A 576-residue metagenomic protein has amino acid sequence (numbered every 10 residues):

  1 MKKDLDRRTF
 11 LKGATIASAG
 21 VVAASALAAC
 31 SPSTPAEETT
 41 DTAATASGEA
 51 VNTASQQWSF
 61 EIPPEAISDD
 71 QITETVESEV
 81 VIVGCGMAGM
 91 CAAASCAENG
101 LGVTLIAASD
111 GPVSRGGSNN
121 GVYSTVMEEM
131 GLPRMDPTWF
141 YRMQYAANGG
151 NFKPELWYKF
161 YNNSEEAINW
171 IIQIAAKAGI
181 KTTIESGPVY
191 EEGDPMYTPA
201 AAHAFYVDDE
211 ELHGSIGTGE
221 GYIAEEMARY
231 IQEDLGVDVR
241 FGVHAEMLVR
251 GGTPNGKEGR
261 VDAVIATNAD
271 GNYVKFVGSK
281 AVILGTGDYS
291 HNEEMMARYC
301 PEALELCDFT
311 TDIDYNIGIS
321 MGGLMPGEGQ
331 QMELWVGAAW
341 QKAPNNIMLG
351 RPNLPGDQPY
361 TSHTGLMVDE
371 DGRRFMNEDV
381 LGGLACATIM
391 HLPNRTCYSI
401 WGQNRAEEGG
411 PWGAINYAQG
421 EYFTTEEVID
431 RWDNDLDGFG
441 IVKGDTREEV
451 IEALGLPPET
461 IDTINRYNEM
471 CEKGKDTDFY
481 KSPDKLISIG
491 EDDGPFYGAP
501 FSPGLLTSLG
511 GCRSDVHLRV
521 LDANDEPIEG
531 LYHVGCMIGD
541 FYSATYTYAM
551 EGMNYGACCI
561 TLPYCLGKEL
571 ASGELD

Functional and structural regions predicted by a protein language model:
K2-D4, T9-S78: Extreme N-terminal leader/targeting segments of oxidoreductases
E98-R115: Glycine-rich FAD pyrophosphate-binding loop
G117-R142: N-terminal glycine-rich dinucleotide-binding loop that anchors FAD/FMN and/or NAD(P) in oxidoreductases
D136-T198, V442-T446, V450-T460, R466: Rossmann-like flavin
N162-N272, E293, I464, M470-D492: Conserved redox-cofactor binding core of oxidoreductases
M247, E459-T545: A glycine-rich dinucleotide-binding beta-alpha-beta segment and adjacent secondary-structure elements that constitute
G271-N272, F276-G350, G552, G556-C565: Glycine-rich loop(s) and the adjacent beta-strand/alpha-helix scaffold that form part
P326, Q330-A453: An anion/pyrophosphate-binding glycine-rich loop and adjacent beta-alpha core in soluble alpha-beta enzymes
